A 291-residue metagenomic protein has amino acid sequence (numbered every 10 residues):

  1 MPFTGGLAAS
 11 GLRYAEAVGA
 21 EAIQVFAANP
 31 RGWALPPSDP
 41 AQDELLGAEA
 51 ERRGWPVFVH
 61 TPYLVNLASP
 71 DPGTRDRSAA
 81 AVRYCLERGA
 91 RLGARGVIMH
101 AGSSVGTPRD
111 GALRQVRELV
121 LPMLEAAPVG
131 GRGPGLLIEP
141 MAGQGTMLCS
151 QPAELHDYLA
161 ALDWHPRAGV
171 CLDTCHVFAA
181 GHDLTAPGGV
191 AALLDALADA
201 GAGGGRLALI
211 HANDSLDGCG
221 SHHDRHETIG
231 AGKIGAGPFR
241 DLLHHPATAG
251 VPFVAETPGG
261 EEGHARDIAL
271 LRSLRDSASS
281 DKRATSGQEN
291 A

Functional and structural regions predicted by a protein language model:
M1-G5, A28-P30, P62-L64, G102-S104 (+4 more regions): Active-site beta-loop-alpha junctions enriched in small/polar residues
M1-T61, V65-E87, D281-A284, E289-A291: N-terminal pre-domain/capping segments
R13-A20, S38-F58, C85-G93, P122-R132 (+3 more regions): Acidic (Asp/Glu)-rich catalytic clusters
A15, H60, S78, G89 (+5 more regions): Conserved, mostly hydrophobic/aromatic
E21-F26, F58-V59, G169-T174, G204-L216: Non-cysteine beta-strand/loop elements that form the S-adenosyl-L-methionine
A34-Q42, S69-A81, T107-E118, T146-E154 (+3 more regions): Alpha-helix N-cap and loop-to-helix initiation/capping positions
E51, L67-G169: Active-site acidic/histidine proton-transfer and metal-coordination neighborhood in alpha/beta enzyme cores
L148-H156, F178-G250, P258: Gly/Pro-rich active-site loop or hairpin
